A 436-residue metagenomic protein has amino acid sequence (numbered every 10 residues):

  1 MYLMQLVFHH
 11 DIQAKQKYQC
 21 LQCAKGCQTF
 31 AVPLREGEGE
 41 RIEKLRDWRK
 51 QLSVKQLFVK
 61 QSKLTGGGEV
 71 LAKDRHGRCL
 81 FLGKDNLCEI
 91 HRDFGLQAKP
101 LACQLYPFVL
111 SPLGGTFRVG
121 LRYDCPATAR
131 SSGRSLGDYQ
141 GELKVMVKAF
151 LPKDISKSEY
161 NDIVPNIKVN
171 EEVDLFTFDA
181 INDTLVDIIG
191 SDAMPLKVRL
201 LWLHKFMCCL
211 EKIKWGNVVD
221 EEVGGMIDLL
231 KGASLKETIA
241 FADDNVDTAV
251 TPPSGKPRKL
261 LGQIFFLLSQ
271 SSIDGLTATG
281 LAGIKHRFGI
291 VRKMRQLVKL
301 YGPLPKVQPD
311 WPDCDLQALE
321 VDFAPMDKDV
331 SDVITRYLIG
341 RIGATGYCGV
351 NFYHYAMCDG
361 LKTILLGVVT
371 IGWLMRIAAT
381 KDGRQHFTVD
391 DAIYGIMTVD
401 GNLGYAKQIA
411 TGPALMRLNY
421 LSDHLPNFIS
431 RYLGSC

Functional and structural regions predicted by a protein language model:
D11-A14, E69-D74, F94-G95, F117: Short, flexible, mixed-charge glycine/proline-rich loop motifs that serve as phosphate/nucleic-acid-contacting
I12-K63: Polybasic, low-complexity association/targeting segments
Q16-V32, D74-F108, R122-R130: Local cysteine-cluster metal-coordination motifs and their immediate loop/turn environment, predominantly Fe-S cluster
R49-K50, V54-F81, D85: Gly/Pro-rich turn-and-neighbor structural signature
F94-L96, L101-V198: Internal, well-ordered alpha/beta segment that forms a basic, Gly-enriched binding/recognition surface
V186-C436: Hydrophobic, aromatic-lined core segments that form the binding pocket/scaffold for planar heteroaromatic ligands
